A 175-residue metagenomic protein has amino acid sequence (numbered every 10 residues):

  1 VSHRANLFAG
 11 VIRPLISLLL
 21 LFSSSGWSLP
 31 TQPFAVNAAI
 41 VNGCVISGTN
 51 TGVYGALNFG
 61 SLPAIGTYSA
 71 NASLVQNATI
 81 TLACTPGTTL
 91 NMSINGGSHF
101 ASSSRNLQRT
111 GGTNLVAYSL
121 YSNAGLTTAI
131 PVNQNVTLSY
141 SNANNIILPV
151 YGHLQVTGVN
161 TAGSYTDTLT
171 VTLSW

Functional and structural regions predicted by a protein language model:
V1-G10: N-terminal secretory signal peptides that target proteins for export/translocation
V11-L20: Sec-dependent signal peptide hydrophobic core
S23-S25: N-terminal signal peptide c-region/cleavage motif recognized by signal peptidases
W27-Q108, Q134-W175: N-terminal small/polar-rich segments of proteins
N95-G97, S119-N123: Predominantly extracellular/luminal cell-surface or secreted proteins
G112, A117-Y121, Y151, Y165: Aromatic/pi-system hotspot detector in well-structured domains
A124-L126, W175: Solvent-exposed strand-loop boundary residues in beta-sheet-rich modules
L126-V132: Short beta-strand and strand-turn-strand segments in soluble, beta-rich domains
